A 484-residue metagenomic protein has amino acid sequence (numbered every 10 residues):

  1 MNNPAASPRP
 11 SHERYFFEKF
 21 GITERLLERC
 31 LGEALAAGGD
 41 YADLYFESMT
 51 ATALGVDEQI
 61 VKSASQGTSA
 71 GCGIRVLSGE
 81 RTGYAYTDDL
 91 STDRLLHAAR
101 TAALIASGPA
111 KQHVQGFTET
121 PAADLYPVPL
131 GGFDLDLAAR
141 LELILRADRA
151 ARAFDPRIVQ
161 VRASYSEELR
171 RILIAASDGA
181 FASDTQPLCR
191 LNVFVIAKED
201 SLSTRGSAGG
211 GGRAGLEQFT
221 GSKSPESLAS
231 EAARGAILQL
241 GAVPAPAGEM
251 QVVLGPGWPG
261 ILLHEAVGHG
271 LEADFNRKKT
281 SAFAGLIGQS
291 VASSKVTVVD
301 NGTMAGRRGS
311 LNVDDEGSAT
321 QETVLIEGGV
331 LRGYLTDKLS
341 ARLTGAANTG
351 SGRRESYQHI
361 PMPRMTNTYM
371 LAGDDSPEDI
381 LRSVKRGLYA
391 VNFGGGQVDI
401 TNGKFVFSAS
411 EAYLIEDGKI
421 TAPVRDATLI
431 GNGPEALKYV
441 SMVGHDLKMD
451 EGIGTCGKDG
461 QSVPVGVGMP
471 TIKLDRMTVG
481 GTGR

Functional and structural regions predicted by a protein language model:
M1-R484: N-terminal small-residue-enriched
